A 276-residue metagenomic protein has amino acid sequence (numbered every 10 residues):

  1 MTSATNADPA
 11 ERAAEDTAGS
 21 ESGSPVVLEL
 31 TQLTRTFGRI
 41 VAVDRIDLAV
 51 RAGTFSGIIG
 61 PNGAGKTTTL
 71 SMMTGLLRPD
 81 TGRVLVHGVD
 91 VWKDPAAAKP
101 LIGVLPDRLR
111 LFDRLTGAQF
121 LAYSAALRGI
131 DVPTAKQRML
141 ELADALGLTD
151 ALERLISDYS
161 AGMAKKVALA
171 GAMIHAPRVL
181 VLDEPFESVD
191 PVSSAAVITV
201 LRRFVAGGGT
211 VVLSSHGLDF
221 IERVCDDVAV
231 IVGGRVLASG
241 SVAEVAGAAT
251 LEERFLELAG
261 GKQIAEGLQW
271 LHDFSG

Functional and structural regions predicted by a protein language model:
T74: Helix-to-loop junction immediately C-terminal to a conserved catalytic motif
G82-K93, A98: Conserved ABC transporter NBD signature motif
A122, A126, P133-A151: Conserved ABC ATPase "signature" region
L180-E184: Catalytic Walker B motif of ABC-type/P-loop ATPase nucleotide-binding domains
I221-R223: A short, surface-exposed alpha-helical micro-motif characterized by mixed small hydrophobic and charged/polar residues
S239-G240: ABC ATPase "signature
